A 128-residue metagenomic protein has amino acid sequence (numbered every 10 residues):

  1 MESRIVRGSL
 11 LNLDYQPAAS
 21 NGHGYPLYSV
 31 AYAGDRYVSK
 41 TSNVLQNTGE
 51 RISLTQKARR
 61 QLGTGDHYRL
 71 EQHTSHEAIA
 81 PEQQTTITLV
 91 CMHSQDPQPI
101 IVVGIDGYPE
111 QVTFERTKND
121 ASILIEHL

Functional and structural regions predicted by a protein language model:
M1-N12, Q16, C91: Short, conserved beta-strand element in jelly-roll/cupin
E2-R4, R59-Q61, A78-Q83: A general structural signal for short secondary-structure junctions and capping/turn motifs
N12-L13, S75-P81: Short beta-strand His + acidic residue motifs that chelate non-heme Fe in jelly-roll/DSBH and cupin folds
Q16-Q72: Short acidic-glycine-tyrosine-enriched beta hairpin
P17, T74-H76, H93-P97: Short, solvent-exposed loop/turn segments at secondary-structure junctions
G24-Y28, A33-V38, L89-C91, V103-F114: A structural signal for the main folded, soluble domain(s) of proteins
Q84-P99: A short hydrophobic beta-strand segment most commonly corresponding to one strand of the jelly-roll/cupin
Q98-L128: Long, compositionally biased interface segments
